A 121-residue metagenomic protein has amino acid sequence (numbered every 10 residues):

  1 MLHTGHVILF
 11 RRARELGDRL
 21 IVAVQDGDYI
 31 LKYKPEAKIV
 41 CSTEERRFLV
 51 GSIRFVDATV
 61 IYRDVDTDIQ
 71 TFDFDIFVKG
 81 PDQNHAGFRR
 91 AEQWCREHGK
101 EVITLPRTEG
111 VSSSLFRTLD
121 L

Functional and structural regions predicted by a protein language model:
M1-L121: Nucleotidyltransferase catalytic core that binds NTPs
